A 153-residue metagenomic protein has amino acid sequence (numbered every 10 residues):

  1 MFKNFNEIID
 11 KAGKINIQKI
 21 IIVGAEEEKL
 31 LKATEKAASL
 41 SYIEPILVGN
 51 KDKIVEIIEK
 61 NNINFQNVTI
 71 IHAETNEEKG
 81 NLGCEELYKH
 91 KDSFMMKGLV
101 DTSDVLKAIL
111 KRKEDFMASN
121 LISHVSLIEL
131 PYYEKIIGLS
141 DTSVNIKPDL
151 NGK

Functional and structural regions predicted by a protein language model:
M1-K153: Anion-binding alpha/beta catalytic cores of soluble intermediary-metabolism enzymes, centered on
